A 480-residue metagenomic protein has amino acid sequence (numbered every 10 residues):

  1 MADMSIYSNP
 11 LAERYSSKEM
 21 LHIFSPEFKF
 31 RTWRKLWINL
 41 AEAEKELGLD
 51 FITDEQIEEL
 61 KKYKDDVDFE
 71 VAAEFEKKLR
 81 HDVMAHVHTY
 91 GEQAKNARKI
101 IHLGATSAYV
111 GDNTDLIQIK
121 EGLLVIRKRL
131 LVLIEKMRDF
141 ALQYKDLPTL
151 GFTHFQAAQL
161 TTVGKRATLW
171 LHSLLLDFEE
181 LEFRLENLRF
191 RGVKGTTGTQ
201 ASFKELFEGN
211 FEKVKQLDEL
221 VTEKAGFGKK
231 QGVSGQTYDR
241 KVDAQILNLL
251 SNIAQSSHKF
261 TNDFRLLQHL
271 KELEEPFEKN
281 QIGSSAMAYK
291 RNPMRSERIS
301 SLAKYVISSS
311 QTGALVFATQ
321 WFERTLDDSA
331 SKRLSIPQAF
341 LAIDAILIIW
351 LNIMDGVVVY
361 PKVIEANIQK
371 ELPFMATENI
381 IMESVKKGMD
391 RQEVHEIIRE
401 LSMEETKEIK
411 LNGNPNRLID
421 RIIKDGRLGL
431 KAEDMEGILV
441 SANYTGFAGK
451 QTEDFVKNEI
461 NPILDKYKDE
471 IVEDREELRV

Functional and structural regions predicted by a protein language model:
A2-A201, E208-T222, G283-S284, M294-R298 (+5 more regions): A helix-coil-helix interface module used to build multimeric assemblies and to scaffold catalytic/cofactor sites
L40-A43, I126, L130-L133, M137-F140 (+14 more regions): Amphipathic alpha-helices that form helix-helix packing interfaces
L142-G164, E274-K290, E323-A330, D355-M375: Glycine-rich cofactor-pocket loops
K165, A244-N252, N379-K387: Short, well-ordered beta-strand elements within core beta-sheets of diverse protein domains
E219-Q236: A short, charged helix-loop
T237-E272, P276, Q281-A342: A conserved active-site cap/scaffold subdomain adjacent to cofactor or substrate pockets
E274, I397-E404: Active/binding-pocket-proximal capping segment
Y305-R391, I397: Long, amphipathic alpha-helical stalk/connector segments used for oligomerization, subunit docking, or mechanical
